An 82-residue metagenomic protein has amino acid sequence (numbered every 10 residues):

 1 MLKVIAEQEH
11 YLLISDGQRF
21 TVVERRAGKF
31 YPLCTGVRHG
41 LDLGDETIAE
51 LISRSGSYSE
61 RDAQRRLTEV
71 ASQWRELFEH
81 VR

Functional and structural regions predicted by a protein language model:
M1-I14, E76-H80: Negatively charged, low-complexity tracts enriched in Asp/Glu with abundant Ser/Thr
A6, V23, C34-G36: A structural microfeature
Q8, G17, A27-G28, S55 (+1 more regions): Generic intrinsically disordered, low-complexity segments enriched for polar/acidic and small residues
L12-I14, F20-E24, F30-P32: Short linear proline/tyrosine/threonine-rich motifs used for host-factor recruitment and membrane trafficking/assembly
T35-R82: Mixed-charge, Lys/Arg-enriched low-complexity segments
